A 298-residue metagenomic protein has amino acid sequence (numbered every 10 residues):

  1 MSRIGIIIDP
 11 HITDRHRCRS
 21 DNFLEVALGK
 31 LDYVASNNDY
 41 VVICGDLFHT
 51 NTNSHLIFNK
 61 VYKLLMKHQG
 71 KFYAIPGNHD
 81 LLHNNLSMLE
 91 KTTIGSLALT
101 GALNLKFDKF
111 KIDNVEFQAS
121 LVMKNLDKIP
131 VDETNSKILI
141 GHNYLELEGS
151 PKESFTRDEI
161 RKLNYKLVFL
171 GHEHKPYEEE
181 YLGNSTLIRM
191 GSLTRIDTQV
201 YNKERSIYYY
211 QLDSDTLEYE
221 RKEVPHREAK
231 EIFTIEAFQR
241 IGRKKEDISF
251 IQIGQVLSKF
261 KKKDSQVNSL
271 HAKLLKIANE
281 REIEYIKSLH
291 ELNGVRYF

Functional and structural regions predicted by a protein language model:
M1-I6, K109-A119, E133-I138, L182-T186 (+1 more regions): Beta-strand-turn-beta hairpins that frame and shape the catalytic cleft of phosphate-ester-processing enzymes
M1-L64, V131-E133: N-terminal active-site segment of His-dependent metallophosphoesterases
I6-I8, Y40-D46, F72-H79, L105-F107 (+4 more regions): Active-site neighborhood of phospho(di)ester-bond hydrolases with catalytic His/Asp-centered motifs
I12, V61, P76, D80-E159: Conserved catalytic scaffold of divalent metal-dependent phosphoesterases
R15-C18, G45-L64, L81-T100, E179-G183: Metal-dependent catalytic neighborhoods of phosphoester/phosphodiester hydrolases
E25, I188-F250: Binuclear metal-dependent phosphoesterase catalytic core
P151-D213: Conserved beta-sheet core of the metallophosphoesterase superfamily
A229-F298: Non-catalytic terminal accessory segments
